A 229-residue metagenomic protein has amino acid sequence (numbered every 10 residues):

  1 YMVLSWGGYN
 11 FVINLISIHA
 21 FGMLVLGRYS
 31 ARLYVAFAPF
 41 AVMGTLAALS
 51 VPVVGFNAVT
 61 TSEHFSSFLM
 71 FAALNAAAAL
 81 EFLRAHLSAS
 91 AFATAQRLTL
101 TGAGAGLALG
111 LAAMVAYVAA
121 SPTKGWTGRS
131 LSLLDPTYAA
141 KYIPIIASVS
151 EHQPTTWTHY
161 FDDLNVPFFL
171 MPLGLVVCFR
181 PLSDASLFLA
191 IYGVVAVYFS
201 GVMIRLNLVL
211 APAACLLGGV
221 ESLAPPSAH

Functional and structural regions predicted by a protein language model:
Y1-G7, G44-L49, V194-S200: Membrane-interface alpha helices of multi-pass inner-membrane proteins
V3-N10, Y29, P52-T61, G201-L210: Membrane-interface helix caps and helix-loop-helix hairpins in membrane proteins
V12-T101, S222-H229: Perimembrane helix-loop-helix junctions
I13-S17, L69-A73, V166-L170, L210-L217: Membrane-embedded alpha-helical segments of multi-pass membrane proteins, especially the transmembrane helices
H19-A20, G44-T45, L170-L175, A190-Y198: Hydrophobic, membrane-inserted alpha-helices
P39-L46, G104-L111, V194: Alpha-helical transmembrane segments
E63-H86, T99-F188: Alpha-helical transmembrane segments at the extracellular/periplasmic loop-to-helix junctions of multi-pass membrane
V195-A196, S200-H229: Hydrophobic/aromatic-rich transmembrane helices and adjacent perimembrane loops
